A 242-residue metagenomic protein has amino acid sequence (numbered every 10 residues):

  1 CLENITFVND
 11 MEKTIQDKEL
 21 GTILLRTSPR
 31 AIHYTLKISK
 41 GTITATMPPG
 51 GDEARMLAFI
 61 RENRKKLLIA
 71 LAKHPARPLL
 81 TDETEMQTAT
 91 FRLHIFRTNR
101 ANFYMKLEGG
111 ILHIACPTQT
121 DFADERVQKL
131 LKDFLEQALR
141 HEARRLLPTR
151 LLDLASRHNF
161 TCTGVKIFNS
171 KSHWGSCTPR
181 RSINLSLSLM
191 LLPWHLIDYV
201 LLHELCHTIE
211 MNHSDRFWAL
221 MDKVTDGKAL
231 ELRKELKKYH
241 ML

Functional and structural regions predicted by a protein language model:
L2-D198, T208-L242: Active-site-proximal or metal-binding-adjacent scaffold patches in catalytic folds
L201: Walker B beta-strand of ABC/ABC-like P-loop ATPase nucleotide-binding domains, specifically the conserved hydrophobic
E204: Walker B catalytic acidic pair
